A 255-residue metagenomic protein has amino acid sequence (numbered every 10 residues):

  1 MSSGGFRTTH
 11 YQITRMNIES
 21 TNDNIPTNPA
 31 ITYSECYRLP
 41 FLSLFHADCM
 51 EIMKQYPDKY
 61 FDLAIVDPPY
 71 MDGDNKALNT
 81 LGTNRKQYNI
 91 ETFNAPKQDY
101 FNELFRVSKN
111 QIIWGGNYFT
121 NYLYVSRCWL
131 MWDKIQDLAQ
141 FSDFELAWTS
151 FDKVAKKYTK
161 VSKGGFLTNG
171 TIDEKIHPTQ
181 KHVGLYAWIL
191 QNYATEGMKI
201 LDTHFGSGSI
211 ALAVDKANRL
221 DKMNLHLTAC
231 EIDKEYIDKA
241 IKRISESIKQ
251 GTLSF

Functional and structural regions predicted by a protein language model:
S2, F6, Y56-V66, Y70 (+2 more regions): Class I S-adenosyl-L-methionine
S2-L63, G251-F255: SAM-dependent nucleic-acid methyltransferase catalytic core
N22-I25, L42-S43, I90-E91, V107-N110 (+1 more regions): A short linear-motif detector with a strong N-terminal bias
N28, E35, A95, M131-W132 (+1 more regions): Short secondary-structure boundary micro-motifs
L44-A47, I90-A95, I176-K181: Conserved phosphate-coordination/catalytic loops
H46, M50, Q98-F101, V183-A187: Short, well-ordered alpha-helical scaffold segments within catalytic/effector domains
L81-E103: Glycine-rich S-adenosyl-L-methionine
